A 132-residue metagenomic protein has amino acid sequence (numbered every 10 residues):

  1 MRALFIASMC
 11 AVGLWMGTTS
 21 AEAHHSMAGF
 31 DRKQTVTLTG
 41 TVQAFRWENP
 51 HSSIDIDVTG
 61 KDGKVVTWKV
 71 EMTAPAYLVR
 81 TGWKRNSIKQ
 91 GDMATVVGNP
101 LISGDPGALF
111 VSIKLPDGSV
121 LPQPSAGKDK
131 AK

Functional and structural regions predicted by a protein language model:
M1-A7: Positively charged n-region of N-terminal signal peptides that target proteins for export
A7-G17: Bacterial N-terminal signal peptides
T18-A23: Sec/Tat signal peptide C-region and signal peptidase I cleavage site
L38-V42: Conserved hydrophobic positions within beta-strands
E48-V58: Short aromatic-glycine-enriched beta-strand elements
M72-R80: Short, structured beta-strand/loop micro-motifs enriched in basic residues and often containing a Trp
R80-V96: Short nucleic-acid-contacting surface segments enriched for D/E, G, S/T with interspersed K/R
L101-P124: OB-fold/S1-family single-stranded nucleic acid-binding modules
